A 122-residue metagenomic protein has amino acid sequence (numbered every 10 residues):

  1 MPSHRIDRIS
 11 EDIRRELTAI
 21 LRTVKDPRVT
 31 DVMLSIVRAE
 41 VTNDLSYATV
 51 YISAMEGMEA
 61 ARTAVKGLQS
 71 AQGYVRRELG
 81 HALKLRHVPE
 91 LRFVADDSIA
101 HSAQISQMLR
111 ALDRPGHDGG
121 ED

Functional and structural regions predicted by a protein language model:
M1-Y47, S53-D122: Charge-rich, low-complexity N-terminal segments
